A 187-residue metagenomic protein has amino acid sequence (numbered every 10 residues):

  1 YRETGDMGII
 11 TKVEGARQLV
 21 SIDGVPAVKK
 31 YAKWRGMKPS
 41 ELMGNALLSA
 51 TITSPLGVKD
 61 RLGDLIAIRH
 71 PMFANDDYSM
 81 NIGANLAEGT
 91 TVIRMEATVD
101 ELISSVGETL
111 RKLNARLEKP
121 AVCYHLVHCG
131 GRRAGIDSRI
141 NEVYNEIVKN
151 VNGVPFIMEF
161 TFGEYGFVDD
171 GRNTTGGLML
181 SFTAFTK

Functional and structural regions predicted by a protein language model:
Y1-D137, N141-V154, E159-K187: Small-residue-enriched flexible segments
